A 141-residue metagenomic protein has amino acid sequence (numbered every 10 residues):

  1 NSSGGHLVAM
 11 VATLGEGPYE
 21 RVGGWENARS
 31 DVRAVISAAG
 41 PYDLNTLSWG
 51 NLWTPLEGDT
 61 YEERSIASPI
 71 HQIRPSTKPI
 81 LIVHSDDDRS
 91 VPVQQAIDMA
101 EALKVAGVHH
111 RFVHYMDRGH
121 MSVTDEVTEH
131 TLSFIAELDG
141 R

Functional and structural regions predicted by a protein language model:
N1-W49: Primarily recognizes the serine-hydrolase "nucleophile elbow" in alpha/beta-hydrolase and SGNH/GDSL folds
S3-L7, A28, P69, Q95 (+2 more regions): Stable alpha-helical elements in mature extracytoplasmic
Y19-G24, E57-Q72, K78: Active-site nucleophile elbow and catalytic-triad environment of alpha/beta-hydrolase enzymes
A28, V32, W49-R64: A catalytic-pocket lid/entrance helix-loop region that shapes and gates access to the active site across common
D31-A34, T77-I80, A106-R111: Loop/turn elements at helix/coil->beta-strand transitions in domains of secreted/extracellular proteins
D43-L44, D87-V91, M121-S122: Acidic catalytic loop of the alpha/beta-hydrolase fold
S76, L81-H84, D88: Short beta-strand/loop motif that positions the catalytic acidic residue of the alpha/beta-hydrolase fold
V93-R141: C-terminal catalytic histidine-bearing segment of alpha/beta-hydrolase fold enzymes
